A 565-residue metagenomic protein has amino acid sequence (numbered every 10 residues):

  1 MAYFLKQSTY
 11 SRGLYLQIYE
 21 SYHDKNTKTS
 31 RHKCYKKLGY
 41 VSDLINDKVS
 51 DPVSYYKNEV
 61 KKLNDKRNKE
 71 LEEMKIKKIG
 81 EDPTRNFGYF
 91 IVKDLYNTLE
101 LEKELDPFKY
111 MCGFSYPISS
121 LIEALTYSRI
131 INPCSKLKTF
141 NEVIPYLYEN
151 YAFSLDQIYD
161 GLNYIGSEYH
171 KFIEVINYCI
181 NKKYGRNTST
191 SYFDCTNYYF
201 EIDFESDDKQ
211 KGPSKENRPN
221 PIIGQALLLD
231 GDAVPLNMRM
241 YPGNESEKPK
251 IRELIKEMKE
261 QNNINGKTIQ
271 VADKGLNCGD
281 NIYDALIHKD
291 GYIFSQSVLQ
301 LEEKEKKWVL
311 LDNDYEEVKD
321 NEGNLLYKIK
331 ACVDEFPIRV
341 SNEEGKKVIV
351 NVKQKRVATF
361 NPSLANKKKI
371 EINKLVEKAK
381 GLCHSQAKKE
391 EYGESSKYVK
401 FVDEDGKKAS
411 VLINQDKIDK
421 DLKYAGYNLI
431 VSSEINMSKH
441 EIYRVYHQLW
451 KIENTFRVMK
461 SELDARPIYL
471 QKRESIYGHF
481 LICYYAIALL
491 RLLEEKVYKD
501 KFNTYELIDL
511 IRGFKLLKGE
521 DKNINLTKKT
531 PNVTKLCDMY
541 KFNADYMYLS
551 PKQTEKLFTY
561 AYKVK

Functional and structural regions predicted by a protein language model:
M1-D207, L227-N244, T527-K565: Dynamic "connector" segments at or just before major functional cores
K25-T27, Y146-F153, Y184-N187, G231-V234 (+5 more regions): Secondary-structure transition/capping motifs at alpha-helix termini and the adjoining loop/turn into the next element
N26-T27, C134-F140, N150-A152, F200-D203 (+12 more regions): Short helix/loop capping segments that flank catalytic or ligand/cofactor-binding pockets
I118-S119, I131, S154, Y184 (+7 more regions): Secondary-structure capping and boundary motifs in well-ordered enzyme cores
R218-K259: Electropositive, glycine- and tryptophan-enriched low-complexity nucleic-acid-binding patches
I223, N237-M240, D290-V445, R512-K565: An anionic, glycine-rich sequence signature occurring as long contiguous blocks
S246, Q270-D280, V298-Q300, E474-I476: Acidic, metal-coordinating catalytic cores used for nucleic-acid/nucleotide bond scission and strand-transfer chemistry
I442-Y469: Short amphipathic alpha-helical "interface-anchor" segments enriched in bulky aromatics
